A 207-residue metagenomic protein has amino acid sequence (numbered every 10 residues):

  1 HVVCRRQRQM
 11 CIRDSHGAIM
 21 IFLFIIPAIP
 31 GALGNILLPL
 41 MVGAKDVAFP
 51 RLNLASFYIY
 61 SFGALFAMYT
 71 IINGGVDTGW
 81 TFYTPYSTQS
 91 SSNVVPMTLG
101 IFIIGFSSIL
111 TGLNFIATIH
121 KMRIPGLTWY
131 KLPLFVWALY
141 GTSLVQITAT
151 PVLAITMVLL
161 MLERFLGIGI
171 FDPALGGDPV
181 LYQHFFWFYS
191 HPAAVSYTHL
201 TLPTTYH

Functional and structural regions predicted by a protein language model:
H1-R8, I12, H199, T205-H207: Single conserved hydrophobic/aromatic residue that forms the stacking wall/gate of nucleotide- or nucleobase-binding
R5-Q9, G75-S92, F115-I116, H120-I124 (+2 more regions): Juxtamembrane/interfacial segments at transmembrane-helix boundaries in multi-pass membrane proteins
R5-Q9, R13, G17, F62 (+4 more regions): Hydrophobic alpha-helical transmembrane bundles of multi-pass membrane proteins
R13-G31, L127, V180, F185-L200: Functional transmembrane alpha-helices
G17-I116, G126, G167: Membrane-interface helix-loop-helix modules in multi-pass inner-membrane proteins
P50-I59, L132-Q146: Alpha-helical transmembrane segments and their helix-start/interface "positive-inside/aromatic belt" motifs in integral
G105-I109, I147, A174-L175, F188 (+1 more regions): Hydrophobic alpha-helical scaffolding
